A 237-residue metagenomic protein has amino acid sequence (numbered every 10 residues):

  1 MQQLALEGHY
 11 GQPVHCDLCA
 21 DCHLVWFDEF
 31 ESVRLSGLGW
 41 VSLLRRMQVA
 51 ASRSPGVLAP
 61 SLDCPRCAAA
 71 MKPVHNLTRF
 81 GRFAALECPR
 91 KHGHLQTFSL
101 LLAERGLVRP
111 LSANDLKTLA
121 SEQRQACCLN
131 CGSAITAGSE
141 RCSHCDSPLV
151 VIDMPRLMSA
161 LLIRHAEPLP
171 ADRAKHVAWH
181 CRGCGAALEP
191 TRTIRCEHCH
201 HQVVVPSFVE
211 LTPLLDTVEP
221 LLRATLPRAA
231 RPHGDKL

Functional and structural regions predicted by a protein language model:
M1-L6, V41-S52, A68-H75, V108-D115 (+3 more regions): Short Cys/His-rich Zn2+-coordinating modules
M1-Q3, V25-W26, A70-M71, H92-Q96 (+4 more regions): Cys/His-rich microdomains that often coordinate metals
M1-V25, V57, C64-L77: The feature marks the first
H9-P13, A50-S61, L77-R82, N114-R124 (+3 more regions): Short, flexible, mixed-charge glycine/proline-rich loop motifs that serve as phosphate/nucleic-acid-contacting
C19-C22, C64-C67, C88, C128-C131 (+3 more regions): Short cysteine-rich clusters marking metal-coordination/redox-active sites
L24-F27, S32, E87-C88, G93-L101: Short, structured motif recognition centered on aromatic/hydrophobic residues
H94-Q96, D146-R156, H200-E210: Short Cys/His-rich micro-motifs in 6-15 aa windows
P110-L111, E140, H144, I163-A166 (+3 more regions): Long C-terminal interaction/binding lobes of large macromolecular proteins
